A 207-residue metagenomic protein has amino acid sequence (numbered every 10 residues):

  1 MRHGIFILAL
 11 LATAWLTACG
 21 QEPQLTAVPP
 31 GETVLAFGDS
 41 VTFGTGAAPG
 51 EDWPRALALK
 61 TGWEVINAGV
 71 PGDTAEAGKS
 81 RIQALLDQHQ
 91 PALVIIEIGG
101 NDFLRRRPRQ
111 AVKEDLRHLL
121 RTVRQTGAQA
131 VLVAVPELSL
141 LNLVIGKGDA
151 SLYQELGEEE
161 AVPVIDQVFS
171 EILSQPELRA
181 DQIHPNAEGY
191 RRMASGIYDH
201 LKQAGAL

Functional and structural regions predicted by a protein language model:
M1-L8: Bacterial N-terminal signal peptides that target proteins for export
H3, G31-L35, E188: Membrane-interface segments of envelope glycosyltransferases acting on lipid-linked substrates or membrane lipids
F6, G44, V65, G69 (+3 more regions): A general structural-boundary detector
W15-A18: C-terminal motif of bacterial Sec signal peptides marking the signal peptidase cleavage site
G20-A75, K79-Q90: Serine-esterase "nucleophile elbow" of acetyl-processing enzymes
Q21-E22, L59-K60, S80-L207: Alpha-helical cap/lid subdomain in secreted, periplasmic, or secretory-pathway luminal O-acyl-processing enzymes
